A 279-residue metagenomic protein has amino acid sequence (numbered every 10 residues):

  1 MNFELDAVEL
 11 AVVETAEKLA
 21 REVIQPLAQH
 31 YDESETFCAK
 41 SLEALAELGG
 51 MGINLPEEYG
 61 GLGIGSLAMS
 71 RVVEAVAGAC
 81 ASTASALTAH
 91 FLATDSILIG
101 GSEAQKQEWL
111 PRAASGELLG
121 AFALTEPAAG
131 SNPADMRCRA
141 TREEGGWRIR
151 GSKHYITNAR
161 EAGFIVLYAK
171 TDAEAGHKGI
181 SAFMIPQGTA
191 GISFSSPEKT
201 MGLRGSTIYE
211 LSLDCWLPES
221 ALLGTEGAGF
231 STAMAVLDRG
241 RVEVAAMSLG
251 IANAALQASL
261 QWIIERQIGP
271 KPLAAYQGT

Functional and structural regions predicted by a protein language model:
M1-L87, E108, R112: Amphipathic, small/basic residue-rich leader segments at the start of a protein or domain
N2-E14, G78, F194-T279: Glycine-rich beta->alpha junctions and the first turn(s) of the following alpha-helix
E9, A20, G49, P56 (+8 more regions): Buried hydrophobic positions in well-ordered alpha/beta secondary-structure cores of metabolic enzymes
A81-A104, G130-P133: N-terminal glycine-rich flavin-associated loop
A86, A113, A128-S131, Y155-N158 (+2 more regions): Short Gly/Pro-enriched turn/cap motifs at secondary-structure boundaries
G116-L124: A short, Trp-centered hydrophobic/proline-enriched beta-strand micro-motif
C138-T141: A structural signal for short hydrophobic beta-strand segments in well-ordered beta-sheet cores
R150-F194: A short core secondary-structure module
